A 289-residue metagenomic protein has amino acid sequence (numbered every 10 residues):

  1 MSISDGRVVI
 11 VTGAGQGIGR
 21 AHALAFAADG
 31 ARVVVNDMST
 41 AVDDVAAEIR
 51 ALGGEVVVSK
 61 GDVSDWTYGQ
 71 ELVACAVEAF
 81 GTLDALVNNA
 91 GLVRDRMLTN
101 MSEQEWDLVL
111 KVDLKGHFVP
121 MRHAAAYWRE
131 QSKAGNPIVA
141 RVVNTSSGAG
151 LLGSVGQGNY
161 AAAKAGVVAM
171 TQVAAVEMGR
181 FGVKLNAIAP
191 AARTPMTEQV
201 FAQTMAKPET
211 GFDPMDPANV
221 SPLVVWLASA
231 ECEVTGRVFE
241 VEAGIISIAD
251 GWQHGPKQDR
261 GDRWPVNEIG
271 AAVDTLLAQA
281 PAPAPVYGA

Functional and structural regions predicted by a protein language model:
S2-V34: Canonical Rossmann dinucleotide-binding motif of NAD(H)/NADP(H)-dependent dehydrogenases/reductases, specifically
D5, L52-E55, C75-L86, R94 (+2 more regions): A glycine-rich helix->loop->beta "capping" turn within Rossmann-like NAD(P)(H)-dependent oxidoreductase domains
K60-E71, E103: The beta1-alpha1 cofactor-binding region of Rossmann-like NAD(H)/NADP(H)-dependent oxidoreductases
M97-L98, S102-L110: Substrate-binding pocket helix/loop in short-chain dehydrogenase/reductase
M121, A163, T171: Active-site helix of classical SDR
S147: Residue(s) in the substrate-gating loop at a strand-loop-helix junction that position the organic substrate next
P208-A289: C-terminal helical subdomain
